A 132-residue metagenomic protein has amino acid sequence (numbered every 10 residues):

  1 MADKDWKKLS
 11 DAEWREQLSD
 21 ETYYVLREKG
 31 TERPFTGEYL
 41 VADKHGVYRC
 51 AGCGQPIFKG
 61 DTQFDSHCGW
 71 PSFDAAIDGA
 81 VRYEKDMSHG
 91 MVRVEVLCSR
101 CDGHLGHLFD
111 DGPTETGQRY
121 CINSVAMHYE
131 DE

Functional and structural regions predicted by a protein language model:
D5-E132: A short Gly-Trp-Pro
